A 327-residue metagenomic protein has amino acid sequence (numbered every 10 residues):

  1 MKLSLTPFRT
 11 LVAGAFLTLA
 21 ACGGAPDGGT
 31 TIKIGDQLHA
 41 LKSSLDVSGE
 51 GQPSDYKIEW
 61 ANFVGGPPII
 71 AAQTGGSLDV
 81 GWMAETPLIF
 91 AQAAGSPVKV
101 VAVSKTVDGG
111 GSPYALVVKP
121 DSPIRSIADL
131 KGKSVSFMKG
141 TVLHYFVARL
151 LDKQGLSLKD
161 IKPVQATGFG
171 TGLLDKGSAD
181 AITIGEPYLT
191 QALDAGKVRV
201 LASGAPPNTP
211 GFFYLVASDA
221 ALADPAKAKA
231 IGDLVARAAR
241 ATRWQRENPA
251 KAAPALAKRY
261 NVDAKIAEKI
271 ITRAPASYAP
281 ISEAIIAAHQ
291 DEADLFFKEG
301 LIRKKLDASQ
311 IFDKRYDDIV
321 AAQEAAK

Functional and structural regions predicted by a protein language model:
M1-V12: Bacterial N-terminal signal peptides that target proteins for export
T18-A21: C-terminal motif of bacterial Sec signal peptides marking the signal peptidase cleavage site
D27-Q154, K162-V164, D180, T209: Short, glycine-/small- and polar/acidic-enriched structural segments that line small-molecule recognition paths
K42-L45, I70, E85-L88, I127 (+9 more regions): Extracytoplasmic/secreted envelope proteins and their assembly/folding machinery, especially bacterial periplasmic
T86, F169-K258: Pocket-lining segment of extracytoplasmic ligand-binding domains
A91-V103, K159, Q191-G204: Ligand-binding "clamshell"
D224-R303: Secondary-structure end/capping motifs
D294-K327: Conserved C-terminal helix/tail region of periplasmic/extracytoplasmic solute-binding proteins
